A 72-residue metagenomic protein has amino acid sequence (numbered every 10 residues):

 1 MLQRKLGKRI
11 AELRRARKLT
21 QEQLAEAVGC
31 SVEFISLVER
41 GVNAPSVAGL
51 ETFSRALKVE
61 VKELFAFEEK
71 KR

Functional and structural regions predicted by a protein language model:
M1-K5, K70-R72: A detector for short, charged/polar N-terminal pre-domain segments
K8-A27, T52: Short basic helix-loop element that most often maps to the first helix and adjoining turn of HTH DNA-binding modules
I10, L24-A25, I35-V38, L64: Conserved hydrophobic/aromatic packing and binding residues within compact polymer-binding modules
G29-A44: Recognition helix of helix-turn-helix/homeodomain-like DNA-binding domains that insert into the DNA major groove
R40, V59, E69: Short, conserved catalytic or interaction motifs in soluble domains
V42-S54, K71: Short, basic-rich loop-to-helix N-cap that marks the start of a DNA-contacting helix
R55, E63-R72: Short, charged recognition helix plus adjacent turn of helix-turn-helix-like nucleic-acid-binding domains
